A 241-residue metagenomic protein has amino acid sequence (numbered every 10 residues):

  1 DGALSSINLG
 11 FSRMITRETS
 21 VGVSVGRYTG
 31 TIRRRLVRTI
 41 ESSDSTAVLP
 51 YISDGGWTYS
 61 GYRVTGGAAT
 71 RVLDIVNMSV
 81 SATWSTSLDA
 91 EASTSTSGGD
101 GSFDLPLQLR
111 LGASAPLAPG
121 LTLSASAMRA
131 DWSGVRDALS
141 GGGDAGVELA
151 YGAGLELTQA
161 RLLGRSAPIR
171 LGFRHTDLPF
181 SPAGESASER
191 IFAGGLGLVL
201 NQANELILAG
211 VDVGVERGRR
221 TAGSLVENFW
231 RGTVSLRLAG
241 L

Functional and structural regions predicted by a protein language model:
D1-L241: Outer-membrane beta-barrel porins/channels
